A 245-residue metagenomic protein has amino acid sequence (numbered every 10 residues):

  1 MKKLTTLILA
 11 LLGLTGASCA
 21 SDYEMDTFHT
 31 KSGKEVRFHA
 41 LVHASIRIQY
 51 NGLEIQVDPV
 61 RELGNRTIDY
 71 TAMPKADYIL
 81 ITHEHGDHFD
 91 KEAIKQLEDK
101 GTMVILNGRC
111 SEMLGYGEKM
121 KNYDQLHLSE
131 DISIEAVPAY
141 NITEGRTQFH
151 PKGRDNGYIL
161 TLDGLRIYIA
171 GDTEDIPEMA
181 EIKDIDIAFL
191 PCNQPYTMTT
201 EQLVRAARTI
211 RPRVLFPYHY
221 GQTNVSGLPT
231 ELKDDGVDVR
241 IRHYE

Functional and structural regions predicted by a protein language model:
M1-N51, E231-D235, Y244: Zn-dependent metallo-beta-lactamase
Y23-G33, L41, S45-E84, K91-K95 (+2 more regions): Pre-active-site segment of Zn-dependent metallo-hydrolases
T30-F38, Q49-I55, Q125-E135, T161-I167: Beta-strand-turn-beta hairpins that frame and shape the catalytic cleft of phosphate-ester-processing enzymes
Q56-P59, A76-D87, V104-G108, Y168-G171 (+3 more regions): Active-site neighborhood of phospho(di)ester-bond hydrolases with catalytic His/Asp-centered motifs
E62-N65, H85-F89, S111-L114, Q125-H127 (+4 more regions): Active-site environment of divalent metal-dependent phosphoester hydrolases
I68-S129: Active-site HxH/HxHxD metal-binding segment of metal-dependent hydrolases
G115-I132, K152, V204, R208-E245: Binuclear metal-ion centers of metallo-dependent hydrolases, dominated by the metallo-beta-lactamase
N141-T209: Active-site-proximal loop/helix segments of hydrolase catalytic cores
